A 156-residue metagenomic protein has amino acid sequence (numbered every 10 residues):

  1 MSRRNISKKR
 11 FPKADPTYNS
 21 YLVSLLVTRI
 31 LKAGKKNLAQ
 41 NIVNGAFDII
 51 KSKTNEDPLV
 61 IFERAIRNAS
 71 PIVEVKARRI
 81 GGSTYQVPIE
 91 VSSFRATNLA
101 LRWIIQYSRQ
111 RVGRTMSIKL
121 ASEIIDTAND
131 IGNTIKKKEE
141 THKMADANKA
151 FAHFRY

Functional and structural regions predicted by a protein language model:
M1-A33, N37, N44-Y156: Strongly charged
